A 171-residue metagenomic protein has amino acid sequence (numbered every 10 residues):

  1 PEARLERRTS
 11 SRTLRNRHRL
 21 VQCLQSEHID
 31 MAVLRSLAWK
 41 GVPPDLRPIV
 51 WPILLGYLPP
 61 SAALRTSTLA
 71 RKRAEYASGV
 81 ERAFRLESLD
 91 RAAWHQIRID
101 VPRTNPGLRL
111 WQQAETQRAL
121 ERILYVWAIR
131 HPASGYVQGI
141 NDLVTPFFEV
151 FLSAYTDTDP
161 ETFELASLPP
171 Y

Functional and structural regions predicted by a protein language model:
P1-A133, V144-L165: N-terminal transition regions in large eukaryotic proteins
Q138-L143: Active-site nucleophilic cysteine motif
